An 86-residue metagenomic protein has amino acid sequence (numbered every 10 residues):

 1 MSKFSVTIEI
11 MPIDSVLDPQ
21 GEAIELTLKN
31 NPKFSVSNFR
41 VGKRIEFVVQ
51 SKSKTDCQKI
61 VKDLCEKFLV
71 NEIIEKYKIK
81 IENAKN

Functional and structural regions predicted by a protein language model:
M1-R44, K52-N86: Long, contiguous binding/interaction regions
